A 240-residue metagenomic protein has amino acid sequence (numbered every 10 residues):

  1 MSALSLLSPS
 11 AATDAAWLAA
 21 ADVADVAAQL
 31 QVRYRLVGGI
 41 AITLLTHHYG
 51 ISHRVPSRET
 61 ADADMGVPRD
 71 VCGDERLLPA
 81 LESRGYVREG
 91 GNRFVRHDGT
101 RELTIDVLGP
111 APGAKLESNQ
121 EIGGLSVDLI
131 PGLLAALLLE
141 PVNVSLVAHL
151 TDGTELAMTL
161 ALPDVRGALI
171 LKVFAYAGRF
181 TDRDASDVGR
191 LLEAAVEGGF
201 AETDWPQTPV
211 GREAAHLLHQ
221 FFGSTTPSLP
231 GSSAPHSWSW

Functional and structural regions predicted by a protein language model:
M1-W240: Compositionally biased terminal segments of proteins
